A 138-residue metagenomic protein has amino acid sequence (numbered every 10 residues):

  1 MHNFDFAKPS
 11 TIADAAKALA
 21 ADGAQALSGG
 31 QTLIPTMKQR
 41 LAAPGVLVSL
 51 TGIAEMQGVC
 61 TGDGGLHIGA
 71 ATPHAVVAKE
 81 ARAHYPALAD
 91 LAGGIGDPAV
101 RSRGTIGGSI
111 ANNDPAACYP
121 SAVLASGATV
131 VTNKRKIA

Functional and structural regions predicted by a protein language model:
M1-A138: C-terminal structural segment of proteins
